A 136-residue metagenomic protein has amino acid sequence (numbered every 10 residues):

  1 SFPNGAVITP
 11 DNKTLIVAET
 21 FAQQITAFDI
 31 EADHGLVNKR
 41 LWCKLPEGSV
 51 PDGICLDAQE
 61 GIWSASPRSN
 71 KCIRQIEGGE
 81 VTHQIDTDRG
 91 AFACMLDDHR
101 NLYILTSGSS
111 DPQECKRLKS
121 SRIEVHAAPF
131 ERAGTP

Functional and structural regions predicted by a protein language model:
S1-T14, L45-G61, D88-R100, S109-S110: Beta-rich, blade/repeat-based domains predominating in secreted/periplasmic proteins but also intracellular
I16-A18, S64-A65, I104-L105: Residue position within the beta-strands of beta-propeller blades
A22-Q24, F28, G35-K39, C43-E80: Loop/turn-rich, solvent-exposed surfaces of beta-rich toroidal or solenoidal domains
F28-G35, A128-A133: Short loop/turn segments immediately following beta-strands, especially the blade-tip and inter-blade linker loops
I30, K44-L45, T87, A128: Active-site donor-binding loop signature of nucleotide-sugar glycosyltransferases
P67-M95, H99: Ankyrin-repeat and related helical/solenoid repeat scaffolds used for protein-protein interactions
M95-P136: Blade-level signature of beta-propeller repeat domains, shared across WD40, Kelch, NHL, RCC1 and BNR/Asp-box propellers
